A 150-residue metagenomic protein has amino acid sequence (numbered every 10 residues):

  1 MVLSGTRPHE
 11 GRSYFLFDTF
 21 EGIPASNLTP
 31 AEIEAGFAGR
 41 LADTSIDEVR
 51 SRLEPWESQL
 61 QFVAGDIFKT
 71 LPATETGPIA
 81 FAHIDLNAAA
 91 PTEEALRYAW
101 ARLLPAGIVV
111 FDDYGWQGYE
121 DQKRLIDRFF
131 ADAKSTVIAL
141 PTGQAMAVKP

Functional and structural regions predicted by a protein language model:
M1-P150: S-adenosylmethionine/decaboxylated-SAM
